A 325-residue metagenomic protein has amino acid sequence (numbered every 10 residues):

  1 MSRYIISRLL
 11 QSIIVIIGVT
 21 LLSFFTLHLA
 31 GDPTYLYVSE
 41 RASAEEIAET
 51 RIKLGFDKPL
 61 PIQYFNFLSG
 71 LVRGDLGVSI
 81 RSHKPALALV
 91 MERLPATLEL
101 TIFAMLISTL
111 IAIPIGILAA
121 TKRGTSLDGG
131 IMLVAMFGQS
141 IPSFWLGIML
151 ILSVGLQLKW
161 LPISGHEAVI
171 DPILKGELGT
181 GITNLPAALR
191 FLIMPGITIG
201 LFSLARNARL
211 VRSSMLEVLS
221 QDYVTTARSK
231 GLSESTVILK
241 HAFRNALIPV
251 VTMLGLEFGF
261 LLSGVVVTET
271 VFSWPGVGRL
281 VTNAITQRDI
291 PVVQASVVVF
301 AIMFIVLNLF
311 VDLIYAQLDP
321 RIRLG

Functional and structural regions predicted by a protein language model:
S2-Y4, I16, L94-L127, L156 (+1 more regions): Alpha-helical transmembrane segments of integral membrane proteins, especially multi-pass inner/plasma-membrane
V15-F65, L158-L185: Hydrophobic alpha-helical transmembrane segments of membrane transport/permease proteins and related membrane-embedded
S23-L29, K58, S69, V134-G165 (+1 more regions): Membrane-water interface segments at the C-terminal ends of transmembrane alpha-helices in multi-pass inner-membrane
T26-A30, V38-A42, L71-V72, I80 (+8 more regions): Hydrophobic aliphatic residues
E40-G55, M136-G147, M194-I199, T236-M253: Hydrophobic alpha-helical transmembrane segments
S43-D75, V224, F272-A284: Short hydrophobic, aromatic-rich alpha-helical segments embedded in or entering the lipid bilayer of multi-pass
D57-I113: An internal, D/E-rich "acidic patch" concept
